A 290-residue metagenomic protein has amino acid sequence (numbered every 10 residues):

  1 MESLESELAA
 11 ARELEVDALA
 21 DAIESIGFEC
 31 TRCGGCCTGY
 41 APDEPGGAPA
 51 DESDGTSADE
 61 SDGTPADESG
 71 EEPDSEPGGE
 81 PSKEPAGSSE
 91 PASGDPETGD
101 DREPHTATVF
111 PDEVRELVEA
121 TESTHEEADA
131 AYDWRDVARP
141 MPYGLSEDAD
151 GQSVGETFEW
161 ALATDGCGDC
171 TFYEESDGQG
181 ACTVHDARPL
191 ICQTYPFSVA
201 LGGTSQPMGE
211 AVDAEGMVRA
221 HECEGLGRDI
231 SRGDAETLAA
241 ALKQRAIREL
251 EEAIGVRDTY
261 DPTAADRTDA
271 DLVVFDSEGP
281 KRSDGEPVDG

Functional and structural regions predicted by a protein language model:
M1-G290: Short loop/turn segments that flank or connect secondary-structure elements
